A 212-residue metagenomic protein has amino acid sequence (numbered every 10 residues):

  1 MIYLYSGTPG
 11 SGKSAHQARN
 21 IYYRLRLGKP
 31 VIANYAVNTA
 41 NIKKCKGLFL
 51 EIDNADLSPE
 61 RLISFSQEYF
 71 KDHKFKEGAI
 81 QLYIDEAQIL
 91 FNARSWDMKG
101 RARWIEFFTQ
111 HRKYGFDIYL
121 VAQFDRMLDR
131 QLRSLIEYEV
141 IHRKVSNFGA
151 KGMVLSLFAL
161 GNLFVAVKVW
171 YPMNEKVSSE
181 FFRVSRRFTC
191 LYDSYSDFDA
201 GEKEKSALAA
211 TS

Functional and structural regions predicted by a protein language model:
M1-Q67: Conserved P-loop
I21, F70-H73, D129-R130: Short, flexible, glycine/charge-rich loop motifs used to bind or transfer phosphoryl groups or to couple energy/partner
Y23-L27, K76, L135: Alpha-helix C-cap/termination motif
G28, E77-A79, G115: A general structural motif
P30, Q81, Y119: Hydrophobic "anchor" residues on beta-strands that sit immediately upstream of conserved functional sites
A40-F108: Conserved nucleotide-sensing/catalytic segment adjacent to the nucleotide-binding pocket in NTP-handling enzymes
F75, A87-V177: Replace "adjacent to P-loop NTPase cores in ATP/GTP-dependent enzymes" with "adjacent to NTP-binding cores
G152-S212: Conserved P-loop NTPase motor module
